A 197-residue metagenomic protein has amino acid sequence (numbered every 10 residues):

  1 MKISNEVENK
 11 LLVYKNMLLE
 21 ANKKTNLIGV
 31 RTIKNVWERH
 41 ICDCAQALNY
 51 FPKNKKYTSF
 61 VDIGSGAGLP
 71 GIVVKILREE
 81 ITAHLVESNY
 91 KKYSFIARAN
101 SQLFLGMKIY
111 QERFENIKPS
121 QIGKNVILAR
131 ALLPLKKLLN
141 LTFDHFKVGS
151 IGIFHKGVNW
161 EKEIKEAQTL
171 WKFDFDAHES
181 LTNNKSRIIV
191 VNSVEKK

Functional and structural regions predicted by a protein language model:
M1-Y57, V61, K91-L105: Class I SAM-dependent transferase core
T58, I81, L105-M107, S150 (+1 more regions): A structural micro-motif
V61, H84, I153: Conserved beta-strand positions in the Rossmann-like core of class I SAM-dependent methyltransferases
D62-G66: Conserved S-adenosyl-L-methionine
A67-E80: Conserved SAM-binding loop of SAM-dependent methyltransferases across substrates and taxa, primarily the Class I
L77-H145, V158: Conserved nucleotide-cofactor-binding alpha/beta core module
I109, N159-K197: Active-site capping/gating segments
G149-W160: Conserved beta-strand signature within the Rossmann-like core of class I S-adenosyl-L-methionine
